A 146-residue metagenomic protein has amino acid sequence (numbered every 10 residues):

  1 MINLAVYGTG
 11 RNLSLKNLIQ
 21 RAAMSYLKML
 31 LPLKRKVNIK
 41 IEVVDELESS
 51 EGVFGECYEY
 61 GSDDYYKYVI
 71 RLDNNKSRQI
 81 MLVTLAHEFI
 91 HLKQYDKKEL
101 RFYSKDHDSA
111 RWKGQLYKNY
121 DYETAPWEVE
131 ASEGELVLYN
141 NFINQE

Functional and structural regions predicted by a protein language model:
M1-L15, N38-S50, F54: Hydrophobic or amphipathic, alpha-helical segments that drive membrane association/targeting
L13, N17, Q79-I80, T84 (+1 more regions): Soluble non-cytosolic domains of exported or imported proteins
S14-K36: Zn2+-dependent metallopeptidase catalytic core
M29-V37, E99-R101, F142-E146: Surface-exposed helix-capping loop/turn segments at secondary-structure junctions
E46-I80, D96: Active-site scaffold of zinc-dependent metalloenzymes
Q79, Y95-V129: Post-HEXXH active-site segment of zinc metalloproteases
V83-Y95, A131: Active-site recognition of the HExxH zinc-binding catalytic motif
D121-A125, E130-E146: Long, well-structured alpha-helical subdomains associated with metal-dependent extracellular/ecto-lumenal hydrolases
